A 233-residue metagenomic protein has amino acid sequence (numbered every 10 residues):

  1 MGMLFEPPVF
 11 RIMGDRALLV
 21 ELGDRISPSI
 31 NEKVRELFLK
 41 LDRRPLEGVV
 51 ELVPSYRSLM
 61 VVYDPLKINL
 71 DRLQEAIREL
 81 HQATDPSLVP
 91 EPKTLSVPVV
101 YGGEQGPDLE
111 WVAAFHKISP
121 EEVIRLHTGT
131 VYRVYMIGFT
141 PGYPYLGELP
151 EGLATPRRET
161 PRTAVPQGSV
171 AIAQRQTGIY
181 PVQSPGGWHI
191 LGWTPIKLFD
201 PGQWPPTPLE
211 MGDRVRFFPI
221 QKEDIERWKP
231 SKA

Functional and structural regions predicted by a protein language model:
G2-A233: Glycine-rich active-site loops that engage anionic ligands at enzyme catalytic sites
